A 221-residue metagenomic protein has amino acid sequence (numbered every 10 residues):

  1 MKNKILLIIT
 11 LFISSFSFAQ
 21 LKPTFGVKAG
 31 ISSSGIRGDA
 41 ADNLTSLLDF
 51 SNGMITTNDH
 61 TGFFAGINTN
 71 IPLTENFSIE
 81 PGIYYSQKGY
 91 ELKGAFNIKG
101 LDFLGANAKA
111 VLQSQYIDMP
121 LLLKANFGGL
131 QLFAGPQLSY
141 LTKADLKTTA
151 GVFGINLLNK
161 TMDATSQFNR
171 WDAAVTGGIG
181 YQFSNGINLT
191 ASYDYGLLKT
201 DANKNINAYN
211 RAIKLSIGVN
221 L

Functional and structural regions predicted by a protein language model:
S15-A19: Sec/Tat signal peptide C-region and signal peptidase I cleavage site
Q20, P72-T74, F127-L130, S184: Outer-membrane beta-barrel channels and translocator barrels
T24, Y181, Y209-L221: Outer-membrane beta-barrel "beta-signal"
G26, F64-G66, S78, D118-P120 (+3 more regions): Membrane-embedded beta-strand positions in outer-membrane beta-barrel channels/transporters
I31, T69-I71, L123-A125, Y181-F183 (+2 more regions): Residue-level signature of outer-membrane beta-barrel architecture
I31-G35, Y85-G89, F127-G129, L138-T142 (+2 more regions): Transmembrane beta-strands of outer-membrane beta-barrel pores
G35-H60, K88-Q115, L141-D172, T176 (+1 more regions): Extracellular/periplasm-exposed beta-strand and loop segments of Gram-negative cell-envelope proteins, dominated by
F77-I79, G129-L132, G186-A191: Repeated loop/turn-to-beta-strand initiation elements of outer-membrane beta-barrel proteins
